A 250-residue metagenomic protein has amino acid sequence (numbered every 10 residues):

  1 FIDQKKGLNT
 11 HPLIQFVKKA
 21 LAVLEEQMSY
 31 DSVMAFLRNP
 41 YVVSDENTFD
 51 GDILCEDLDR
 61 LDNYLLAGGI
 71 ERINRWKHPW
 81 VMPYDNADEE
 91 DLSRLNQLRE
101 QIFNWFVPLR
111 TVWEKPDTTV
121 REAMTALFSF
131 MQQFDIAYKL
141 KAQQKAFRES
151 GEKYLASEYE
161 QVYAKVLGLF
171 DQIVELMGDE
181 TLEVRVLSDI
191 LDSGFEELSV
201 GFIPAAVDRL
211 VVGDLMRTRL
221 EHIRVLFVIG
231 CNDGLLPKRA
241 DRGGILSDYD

Functional and structural regions predicted by a protein language model:
F1-D250: Polyanion-engaging groove/track-forming segments
